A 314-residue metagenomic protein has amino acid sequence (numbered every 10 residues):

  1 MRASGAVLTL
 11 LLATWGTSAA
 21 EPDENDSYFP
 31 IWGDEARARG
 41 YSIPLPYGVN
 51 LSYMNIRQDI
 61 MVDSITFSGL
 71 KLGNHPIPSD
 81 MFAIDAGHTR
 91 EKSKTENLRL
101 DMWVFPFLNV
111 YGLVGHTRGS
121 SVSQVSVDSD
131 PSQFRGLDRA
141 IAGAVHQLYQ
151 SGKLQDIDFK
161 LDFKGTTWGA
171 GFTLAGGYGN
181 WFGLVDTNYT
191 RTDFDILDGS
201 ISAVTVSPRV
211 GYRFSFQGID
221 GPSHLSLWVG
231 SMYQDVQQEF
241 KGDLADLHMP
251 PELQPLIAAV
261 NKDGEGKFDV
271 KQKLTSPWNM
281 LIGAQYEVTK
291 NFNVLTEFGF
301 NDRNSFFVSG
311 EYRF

Functional and structural regions predicted by a protein language model:
A19-K92, D101-M102: Short glycine/proline- and aromatic-enriched beta-strand/turn motifs that initiate or cap beta-hairpins
E21, R37-L45, M102-F107, G176-G183 (+2 more regions): Short loop/turn motifs that connect adjacent beta-strands in outer-membrane beta-barrel proteins
A36, F82-A86, K153-K160, D193-G199 (+2 more regions): Extracellular loop and loop/strand-boundary signature of outer-membrane beta-barrel proteins
L45, K92-E96, D162-W168, S200-V206 (+2 more regions): Residues that define the transmembrane beta-barrel architecture of outer-membrane proteins
Y47-S52, P106, V110-G112, W181-T187 (+4 more regions): Transmembrane beta-strands of outer-membrane beta-barrel proteins
L51, L98-P106, G112, A170-G176 (+4 more regions): Residues on the lipid-exposed face of transmembrane beta-strands in outer-membrane beta-barrel proteins
Y53-D59, V114-S120, G176-N180, T187-D193 (+4 more regions): Transmembrane beta-strands of outer-membrane beta-barrel pores
W228-F314: Outer membrane beta-barrel transmembrane domains
